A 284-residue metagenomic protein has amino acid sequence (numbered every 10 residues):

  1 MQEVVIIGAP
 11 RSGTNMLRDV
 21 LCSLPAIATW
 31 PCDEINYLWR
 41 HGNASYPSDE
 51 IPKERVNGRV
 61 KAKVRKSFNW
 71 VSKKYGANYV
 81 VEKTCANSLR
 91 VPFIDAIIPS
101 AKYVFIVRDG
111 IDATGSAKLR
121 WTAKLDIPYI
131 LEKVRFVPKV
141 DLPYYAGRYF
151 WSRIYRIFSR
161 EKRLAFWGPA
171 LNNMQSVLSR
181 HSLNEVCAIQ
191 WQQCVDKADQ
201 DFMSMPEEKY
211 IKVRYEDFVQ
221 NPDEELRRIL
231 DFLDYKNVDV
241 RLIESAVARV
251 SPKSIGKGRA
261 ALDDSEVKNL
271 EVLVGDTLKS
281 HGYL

Functional and structural regions predicted by a protein language model:
M1-K74, K124-I127, K133-Y145, R249: PAPS-dependent sulfotransferase catalytic core
M1-V5, D126-Y129, L142-L284: PAPS-dependent sulfotransferases, especially Golgi type II membrane carbohydrate sulfotransferases
I7-G8, P31, V80-K83, F105-V107 (+2 more regions): Short beta-strand segments
R11-S12, E34-Y37, A86-S88, D109-A113 (+2 more regions): Short, solvent-exposed loop/turn segments at secondary-structure junctions
L24, I98, M205-E207: Acidic-histidine catalytic/liganding microenvironments
N69-R90: Glycine-rich phosphate-binding loop used to anchor ATP phosphates in small-molecule kinases, encompassing both
K83, I97-R120, I229: Conserved phosphate-donor/acceptor-positioning beta-strand/loop module used by diverse small-molecule
R90-I97: A short acidic, amphipathic alpha-helical/loop segment
